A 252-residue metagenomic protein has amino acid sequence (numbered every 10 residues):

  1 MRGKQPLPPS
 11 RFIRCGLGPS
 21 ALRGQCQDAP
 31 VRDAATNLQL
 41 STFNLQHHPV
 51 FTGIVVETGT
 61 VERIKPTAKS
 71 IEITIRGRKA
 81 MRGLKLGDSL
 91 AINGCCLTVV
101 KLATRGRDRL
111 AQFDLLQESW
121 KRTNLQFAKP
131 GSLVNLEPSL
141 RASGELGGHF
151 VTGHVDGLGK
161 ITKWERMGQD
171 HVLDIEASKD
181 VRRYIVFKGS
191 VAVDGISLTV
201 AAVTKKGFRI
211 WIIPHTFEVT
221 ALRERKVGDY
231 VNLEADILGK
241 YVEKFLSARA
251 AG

Functional and structural regions predicted by a protein language model:
M1-H48, A103-D108: Intrinsic disorder/low-complexity segments
H48-G252: Conserved loop->alpha-helix
